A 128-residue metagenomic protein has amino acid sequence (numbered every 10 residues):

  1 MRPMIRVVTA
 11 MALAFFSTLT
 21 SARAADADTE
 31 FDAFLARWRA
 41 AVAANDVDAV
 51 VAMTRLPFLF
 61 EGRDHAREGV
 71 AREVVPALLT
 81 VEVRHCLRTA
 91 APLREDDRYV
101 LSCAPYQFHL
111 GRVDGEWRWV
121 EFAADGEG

Functional and structural regions predicted by a protein language model:
M1-R6: Positively charged n-region of N-terminal signal peptides that target proteins for export
V8-T18: Bacterial N-terminal signal peptides
L19-A40, A52: Short, low-complexity N-terminal intrinsically disordered segments enriched in polar/charged residues
D46-P57: Short, well-ordered alpha-helical segments enriched in acidic and aromatic residues
L59-H65: A short gly/proline-enriched turn/hairpin at secondary-structure junctions
E73-G128: Exposed beta-sheet edge and beta->alpha loop/turn motif
